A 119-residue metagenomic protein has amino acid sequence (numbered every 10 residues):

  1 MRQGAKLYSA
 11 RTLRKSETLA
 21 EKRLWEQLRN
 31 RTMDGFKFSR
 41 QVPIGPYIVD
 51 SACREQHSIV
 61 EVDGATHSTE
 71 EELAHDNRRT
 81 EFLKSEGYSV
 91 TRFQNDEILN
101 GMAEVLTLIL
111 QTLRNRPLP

Functional and structural regions predicted by a protein language model:
M1-F36, S85, L113-P119: Solvent-exposed, charged helical/coil patches that constitute nucleic-acid or partner-interaction surfaces
L13-E17, G45-L113: Basic, amphipathic alpha-helical patches used to engage nucleic acids or provide basic targeting signals, exemplified
R23-E26, S39, E71, H75-R78: Short Gly/charged-rich anion-binding patches and loops
D34-F36, R40, G45-V49: Short beta-strand or tight-loop elements that sit immediately N-terminal to catalytic metal-binding acidic residues
